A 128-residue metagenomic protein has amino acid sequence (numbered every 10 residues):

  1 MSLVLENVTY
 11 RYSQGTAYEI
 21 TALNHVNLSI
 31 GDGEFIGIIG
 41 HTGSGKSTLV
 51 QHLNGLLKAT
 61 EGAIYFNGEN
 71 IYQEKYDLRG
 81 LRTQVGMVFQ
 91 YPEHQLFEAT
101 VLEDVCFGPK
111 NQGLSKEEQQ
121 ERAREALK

Functional and structural regions predicted by a protein language model:
M1-S2, R11-H25, E74-D77, K116: A short, flexible loop at the N-terminus of ABC-type nucleotide-binding domains that lies
I39-H41: The feature captures the beta-strand-to-loop junction immediately N-terminal to the Walker
N54: Helix-to-loop junction immediately C-terminal to a conserved catalytic motif
G62-Q73, L81: Conserved ABC transporter NBD signature motif
E98-C106: Short coil-to-helix segment of the ABC ATPase nucleotide-binding domain corresponding to the Q-loop/switch region
E117-K128: Conserved ABC ATPase "signature" region
